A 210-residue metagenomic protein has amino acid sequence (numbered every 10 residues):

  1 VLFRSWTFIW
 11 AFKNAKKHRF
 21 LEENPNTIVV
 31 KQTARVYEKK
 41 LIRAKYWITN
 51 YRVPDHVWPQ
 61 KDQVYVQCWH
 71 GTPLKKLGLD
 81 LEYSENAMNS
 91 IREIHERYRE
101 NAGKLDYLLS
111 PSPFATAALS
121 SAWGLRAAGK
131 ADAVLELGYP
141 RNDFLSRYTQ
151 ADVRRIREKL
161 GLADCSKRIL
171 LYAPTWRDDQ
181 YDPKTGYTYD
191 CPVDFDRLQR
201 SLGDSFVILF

Functional and structural regions predicted by a protein language model:
V1-F3, P140-F210: Conserved catalytic-core segment of nucleotide-activated headgroup transferases in glycan assembly
V1-R147: Active-site and donor-binding regions of nucleotide-sugar-utilizing enzymes
